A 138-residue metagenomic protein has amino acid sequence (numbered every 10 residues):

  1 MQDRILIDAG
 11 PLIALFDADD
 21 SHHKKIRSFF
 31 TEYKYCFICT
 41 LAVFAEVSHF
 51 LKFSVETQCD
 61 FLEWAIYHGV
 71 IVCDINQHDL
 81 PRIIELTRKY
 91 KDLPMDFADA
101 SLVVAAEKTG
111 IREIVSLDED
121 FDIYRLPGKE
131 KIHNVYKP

Functional and structural regions predicted by a protein language model:
M1-D20: Metal-dependent nucleic-acid phosphoesterase active-site entry motif
D3-I5, K24-P94, V104, K108-R112 (+1 more regions): PIN-domain endoribonuclease scaffold, especially VapC-family toxins
D8-A9, T40, L117: A secondary-structure boundary/capping signal
A9, D99-A100: Conserved glycosyltransferase catalytic-site signature
G10, K137-P138: Generic beta-structure capping elements
L15-F16, V115, R125: Activation segment
D118-D122: Low-complexity, intrinsically disordered Gly/Pro/Thr-rich segments
